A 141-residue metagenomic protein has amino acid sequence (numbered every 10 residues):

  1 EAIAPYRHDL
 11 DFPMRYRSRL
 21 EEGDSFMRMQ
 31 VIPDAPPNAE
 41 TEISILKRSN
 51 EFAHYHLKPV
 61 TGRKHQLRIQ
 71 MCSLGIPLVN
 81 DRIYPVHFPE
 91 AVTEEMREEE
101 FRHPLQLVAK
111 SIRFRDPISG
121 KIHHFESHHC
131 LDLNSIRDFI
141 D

Functional and structural regions predicted by a protein language model:
E1-D141: RNA pseudouridine synthases
